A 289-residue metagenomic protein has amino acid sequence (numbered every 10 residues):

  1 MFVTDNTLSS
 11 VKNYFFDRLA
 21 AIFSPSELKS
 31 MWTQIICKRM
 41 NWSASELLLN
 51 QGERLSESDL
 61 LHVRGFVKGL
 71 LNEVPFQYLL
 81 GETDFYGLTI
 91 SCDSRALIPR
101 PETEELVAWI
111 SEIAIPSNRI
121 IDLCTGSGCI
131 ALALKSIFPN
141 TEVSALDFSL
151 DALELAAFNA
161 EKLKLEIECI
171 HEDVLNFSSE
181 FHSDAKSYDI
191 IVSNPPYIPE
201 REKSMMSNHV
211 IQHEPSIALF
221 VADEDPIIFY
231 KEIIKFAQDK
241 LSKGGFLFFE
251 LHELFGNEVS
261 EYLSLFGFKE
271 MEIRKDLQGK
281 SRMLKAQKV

Functional and structural regions predicted by a protein language model:
M1-D17, A21, S178-K186, L265 (+1 more regions): Short, Lys/Arg-enriched, disordered terminal segments
F2-L80: N-terminal auxiliary segments of SAM/dcSAM-dependent transferases
D5, S9, I22, S56-L60 (+4 more regions): Short, solvent-exposed loop/helix junctions and linker helices that flank or host conserved functional motifs
K12, W32-T33, V63, F76 (+8 more regions): A general structural signal for well-ordered alpha-helical segments in protein cores
Y14, Q34, H62-G65, E105 (+5 more regions): Alpha-helical elements of Rossmann-like donor-binding domains used by nucleotide-donor carbohydrate transfer enzymes
T33-C37, K68, A108, S193 (+1 more regions): Generic alpha-helical structural context detector
N50-Q51, L61, G65-F138, V143-F158 (+1 more regions): SAM-dependent Rossmann-like transferase core, predominantly class I methyltransferases with a strong bias toward
N140-E142, L146-K288: S-adenosylmethionine
